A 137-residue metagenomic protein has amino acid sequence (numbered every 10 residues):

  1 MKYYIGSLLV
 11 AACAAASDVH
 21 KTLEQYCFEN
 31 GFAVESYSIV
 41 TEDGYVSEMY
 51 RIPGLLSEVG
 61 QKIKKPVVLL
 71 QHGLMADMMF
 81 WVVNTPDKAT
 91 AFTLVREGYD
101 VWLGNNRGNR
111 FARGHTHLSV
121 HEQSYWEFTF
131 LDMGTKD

Functional and structural regions predicted by a protein language model:
K2-A16: Cleavable N-terminal signal peptides of Sec/SRP-targeted secreted and luminal proteins
L8, M78-M79, F130: A generic structural signal for short
A16-V19, L103: Short, positively charged
V19, P86-T90, G134-D137: Alpha-helical interaction elements in eukaryotic regulators
L23-G60: N-terminal cap/lid segment of alpha/beta-hydrolase-fold proteins
P53-S119: Short, surface-exposed "cap/lid" segments of acyl-processing enzymes
Q123-D137: Alpha/beta-hydrolase active-site loop
